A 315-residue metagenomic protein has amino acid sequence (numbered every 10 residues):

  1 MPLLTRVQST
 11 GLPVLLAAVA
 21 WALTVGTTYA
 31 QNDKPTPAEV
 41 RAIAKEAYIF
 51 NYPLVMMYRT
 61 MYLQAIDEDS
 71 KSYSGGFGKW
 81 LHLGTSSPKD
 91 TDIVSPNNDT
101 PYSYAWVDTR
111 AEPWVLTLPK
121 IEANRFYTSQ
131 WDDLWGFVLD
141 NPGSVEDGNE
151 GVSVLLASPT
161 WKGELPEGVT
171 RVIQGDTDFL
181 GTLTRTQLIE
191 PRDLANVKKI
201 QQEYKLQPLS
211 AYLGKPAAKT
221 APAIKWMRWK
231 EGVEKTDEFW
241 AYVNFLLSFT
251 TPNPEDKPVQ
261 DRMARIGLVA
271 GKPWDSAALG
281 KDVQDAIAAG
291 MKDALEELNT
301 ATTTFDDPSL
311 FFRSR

Functional and structural regions predicted by a protein language model:
M1-L16: Bacterial N-terminal signal peptides that target proteins for export
T10-V14, A22, T36-E39: Residues at the start of alpha-helices and the adjacent loop-to-helix junctions
V19-Y29: C-terminal segment of classical bacterial N-terminal signal peptides
Q31-R315: A compositional/structural signature for long, glycine/proline-rich flexible linkers and loops on extracytoplasmic
